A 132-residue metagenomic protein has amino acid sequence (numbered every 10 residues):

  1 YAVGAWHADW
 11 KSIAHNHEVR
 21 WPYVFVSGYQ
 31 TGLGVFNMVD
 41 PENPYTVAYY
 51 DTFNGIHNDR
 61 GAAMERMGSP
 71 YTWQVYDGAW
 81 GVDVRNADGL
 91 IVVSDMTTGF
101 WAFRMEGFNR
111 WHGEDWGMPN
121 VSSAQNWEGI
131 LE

Functional and structural regions predicted by a protein language model:
Y1-E132: Feature marking well-ordered beta-strand scaffolds used for ligand recognition
